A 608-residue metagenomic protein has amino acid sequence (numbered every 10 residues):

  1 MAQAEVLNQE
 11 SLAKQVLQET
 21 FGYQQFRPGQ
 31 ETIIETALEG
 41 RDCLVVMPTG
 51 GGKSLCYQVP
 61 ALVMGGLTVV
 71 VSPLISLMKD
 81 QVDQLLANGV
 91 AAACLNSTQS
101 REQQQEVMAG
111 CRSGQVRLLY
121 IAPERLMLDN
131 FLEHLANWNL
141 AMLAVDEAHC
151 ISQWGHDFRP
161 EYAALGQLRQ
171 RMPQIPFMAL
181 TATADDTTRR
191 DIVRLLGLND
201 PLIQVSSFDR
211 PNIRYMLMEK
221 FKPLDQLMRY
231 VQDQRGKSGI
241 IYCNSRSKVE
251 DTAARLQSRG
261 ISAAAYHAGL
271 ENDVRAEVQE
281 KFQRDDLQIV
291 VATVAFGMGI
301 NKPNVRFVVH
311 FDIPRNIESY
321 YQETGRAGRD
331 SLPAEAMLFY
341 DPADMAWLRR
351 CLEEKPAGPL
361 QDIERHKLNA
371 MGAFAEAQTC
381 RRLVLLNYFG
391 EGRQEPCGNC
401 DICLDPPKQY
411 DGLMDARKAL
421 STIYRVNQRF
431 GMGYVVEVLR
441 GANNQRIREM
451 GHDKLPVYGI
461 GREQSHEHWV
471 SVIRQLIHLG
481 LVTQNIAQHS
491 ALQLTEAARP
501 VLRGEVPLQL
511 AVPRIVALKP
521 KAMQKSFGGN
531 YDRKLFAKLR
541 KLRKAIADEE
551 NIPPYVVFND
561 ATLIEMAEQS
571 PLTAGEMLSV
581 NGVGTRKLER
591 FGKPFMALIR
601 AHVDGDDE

Functional and structural regions predicted by a protein language model:
M1-A13, I363-R365, Q394-E608: Accessory DNA-binding and partner-docking regions appended to nucleic-acid-acting proteins, especially the terminal
Q3-L7, S11-T20, Q24-P28, T32-L44 (+6 more regions): Helicase motor core with emphasis on the C-terminal RecA-like subdomain
P173, R235, Q378, Q428 (+1 more regions): Flexible coil/turn residues that form the inter-helical turn or adjacent wing/linker of helix-turn-helix
L360-F389: Short, charged low-complexity linear segments at domain edges
